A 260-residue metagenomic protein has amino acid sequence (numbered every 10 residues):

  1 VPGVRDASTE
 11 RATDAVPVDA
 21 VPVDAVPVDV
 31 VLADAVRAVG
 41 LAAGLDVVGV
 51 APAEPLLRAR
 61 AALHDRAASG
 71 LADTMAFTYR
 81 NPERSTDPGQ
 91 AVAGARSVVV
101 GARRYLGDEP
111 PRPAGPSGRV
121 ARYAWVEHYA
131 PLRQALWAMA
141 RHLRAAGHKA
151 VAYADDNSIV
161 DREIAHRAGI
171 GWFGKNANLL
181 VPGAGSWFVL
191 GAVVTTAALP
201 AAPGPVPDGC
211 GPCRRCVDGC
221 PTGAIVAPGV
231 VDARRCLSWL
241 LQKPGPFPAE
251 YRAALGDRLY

Functional and structural regions predicted by a protein language model:
V1-R11, V28-G209, F247-P248, G256: Auxiliary alpha/beta "docking" domains used to position bulky ligands
P2-D6, D19, D24, W239-Y260: Flanking helices and flexible, charged tails adjoining ferredoxin-like Fe-S electron-transfer domains in multi-subunit
T13-V30: Extended, low-complexity, intrinsically disordered tandem-repeat tracts enriched in acidic/polar residues
A42-L45, R215-S238, G256-Y260: Iron-sulfur cluster-binding cysteine motifs and their immediate structural context in ferredoxin-like electron-transfer
T196-A201, V231, R235-P244: A short, charged helix-loop
